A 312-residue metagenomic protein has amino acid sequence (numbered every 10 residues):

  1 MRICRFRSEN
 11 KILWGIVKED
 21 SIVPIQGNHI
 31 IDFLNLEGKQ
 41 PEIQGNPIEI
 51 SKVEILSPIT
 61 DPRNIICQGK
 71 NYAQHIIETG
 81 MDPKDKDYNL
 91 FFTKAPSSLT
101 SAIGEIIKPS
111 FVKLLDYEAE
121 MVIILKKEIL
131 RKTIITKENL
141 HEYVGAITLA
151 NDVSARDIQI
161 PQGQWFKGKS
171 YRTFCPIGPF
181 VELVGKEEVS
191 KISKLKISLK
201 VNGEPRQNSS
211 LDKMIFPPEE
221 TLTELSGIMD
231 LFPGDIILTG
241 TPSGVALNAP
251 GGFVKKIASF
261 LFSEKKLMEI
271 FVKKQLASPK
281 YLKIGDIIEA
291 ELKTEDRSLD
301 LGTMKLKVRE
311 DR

Functional and structural regions predicted by a protein language model:
M1-N89, I287-R312: N-terminal non-catalytic cap/leader segment that marks the start of a structured domain
R5-R7, I12-K18, K213, S243-R312: Charged, cofactor-coupling segments
K18, V201-G203, G240: Short strand-turn-strand beta-turns centered on an Asx-Gly dipeptide
N46-D61, Q159, E220-F232: Short, hydrophobic/aliphatic alpha-helical segments
Q68-K70, L238-V245: Glycine-rich beta-strand-to-loop/alpha-helix junction loops that act as flexible
Y72-L222, I228, F260-I270, A277-I287 (+1 more regions): Glycine-enriched loop-and-adjacent helix/strand subsegments that border the catalytic/binding cleft of enzyme cores
R206, L231, S243-A246: Short Gly/Pro-enriched loop/turn and capping motifs at secondary-structure junctions
P233-G234, G285: Loop/turn positions that initiate beta-strands
